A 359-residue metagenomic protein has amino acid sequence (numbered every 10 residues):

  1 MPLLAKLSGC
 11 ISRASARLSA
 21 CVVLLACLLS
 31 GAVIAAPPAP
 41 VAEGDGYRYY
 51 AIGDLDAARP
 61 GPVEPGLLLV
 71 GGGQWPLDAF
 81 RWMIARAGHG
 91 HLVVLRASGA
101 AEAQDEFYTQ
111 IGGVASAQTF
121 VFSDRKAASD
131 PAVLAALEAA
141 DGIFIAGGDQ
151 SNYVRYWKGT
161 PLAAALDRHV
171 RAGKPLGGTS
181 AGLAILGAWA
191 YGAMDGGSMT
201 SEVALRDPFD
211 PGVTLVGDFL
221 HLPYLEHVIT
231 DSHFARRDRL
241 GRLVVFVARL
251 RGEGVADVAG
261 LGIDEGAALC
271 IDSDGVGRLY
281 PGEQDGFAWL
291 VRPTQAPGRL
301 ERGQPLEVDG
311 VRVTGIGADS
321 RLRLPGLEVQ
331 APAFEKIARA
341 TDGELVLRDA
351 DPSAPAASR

Functional and structural regions predicted by a protein language model:
L3-V22: Bacterial N-terminal signal peptides that target proteins for export
S19-A32: Bacterial N-terminal signal peptides
P37-H89, G99-A103, I111, A190-G192 (+1 more regions): C-terminal and late-domain segments of enzyme folds
L69, G142-A146: Structural motif
W75-L77, I84-R86, G90-A136: ATP/NTP phosphate-donor binding region
A136, G159-G173: Catalytic-core regions built around general acid/base machinery
A146-G147, V170-A190: Catalytic nucleophile loop
Q150-T160: Glycine/threonine-rich flexible loop motifs
